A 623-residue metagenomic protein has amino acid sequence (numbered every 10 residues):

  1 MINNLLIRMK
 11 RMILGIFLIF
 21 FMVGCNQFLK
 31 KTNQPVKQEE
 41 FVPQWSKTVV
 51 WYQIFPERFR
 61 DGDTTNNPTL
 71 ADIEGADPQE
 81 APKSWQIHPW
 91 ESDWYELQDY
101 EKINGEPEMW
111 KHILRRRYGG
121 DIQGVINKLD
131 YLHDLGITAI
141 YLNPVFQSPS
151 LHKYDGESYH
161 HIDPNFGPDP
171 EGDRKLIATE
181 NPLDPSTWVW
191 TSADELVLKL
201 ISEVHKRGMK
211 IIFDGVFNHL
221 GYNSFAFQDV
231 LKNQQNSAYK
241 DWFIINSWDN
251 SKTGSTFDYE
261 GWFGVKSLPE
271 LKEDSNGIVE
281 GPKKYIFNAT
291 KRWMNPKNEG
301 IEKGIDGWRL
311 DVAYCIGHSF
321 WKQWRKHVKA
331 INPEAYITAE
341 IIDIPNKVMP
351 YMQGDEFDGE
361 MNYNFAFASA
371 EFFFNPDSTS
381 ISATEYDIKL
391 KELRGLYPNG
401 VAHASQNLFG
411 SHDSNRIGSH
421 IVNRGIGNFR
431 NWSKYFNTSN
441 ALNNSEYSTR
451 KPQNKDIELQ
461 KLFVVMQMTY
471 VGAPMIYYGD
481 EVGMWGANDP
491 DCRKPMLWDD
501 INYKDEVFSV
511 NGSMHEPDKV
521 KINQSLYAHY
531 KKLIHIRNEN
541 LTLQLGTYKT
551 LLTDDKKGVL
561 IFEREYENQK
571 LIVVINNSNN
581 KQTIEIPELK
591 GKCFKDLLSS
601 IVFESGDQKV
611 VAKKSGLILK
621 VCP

Functional and structural regions predicted by a protein language model:
L29-M209, N218: N-terminal structural segment of carbohydrate-active enzymes
S46, G62-W110, D343, D387-E392 (+2 more regions): Loop/helix patches that line or flank the sugar-binding groove of alpha-linked glycan CAZymes
K47, D63-S84, S148-P168, F217-G261 (+5 more regions): Aromatic- and acidic-residue-enriched segments that line the glycan-binding/catalytic groove of carbohydrate-active
V50, S605-P623: C-terminal beta-strand-rich structural cap/linker in extracellular carbohydrate-active enzymes
I54, L132, L142, Y159 (+9 more regions): Conserved, mostly hydrophobic/aromatic
E106-G124, S158-D194, V265-K283, D306-I316 (+2 more regions): The substrate-binding groove and active-site-proximal loops of carbohydrate-active enzymes, especially glycoside
I201-M209, N218-H219, F227-Q234, N288-A289 (+7 more regions): Active-site-proximal helices and loops of the catalytic beta/alpha 8
